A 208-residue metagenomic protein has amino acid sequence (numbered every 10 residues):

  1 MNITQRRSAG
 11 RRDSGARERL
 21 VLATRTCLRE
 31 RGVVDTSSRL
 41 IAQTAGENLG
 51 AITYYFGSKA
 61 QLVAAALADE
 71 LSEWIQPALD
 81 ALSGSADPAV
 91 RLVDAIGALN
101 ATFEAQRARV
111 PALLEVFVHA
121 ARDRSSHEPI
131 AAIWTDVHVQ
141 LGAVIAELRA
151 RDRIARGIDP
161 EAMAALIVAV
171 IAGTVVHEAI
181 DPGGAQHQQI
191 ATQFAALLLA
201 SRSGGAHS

Functional and structural regions predicted by a protein language model:
M1-G15, L22, T26, G204-S208: N-terminal intrinsically disordered/low-complexity leader segments
R19, A23, C27-A65: Helix-turn-helix
E30-R31, S85, Q106, R151: Short coil/turn segments at alpha/beta junctions that flank glycine-rich nucleotide-binding fingerprints
S58, R122-R124: Short loop-to-helix capping motifs
A65, Q76-V110, P160-I167, Q188: Hydrophobic alpha-helical connector segments
A68-W74: Short, basic, alpha-helical segments at the C-terminal edge of helix-turn-helix-like DNA-binding modules
I75-Q76, D80, A105-L114, R124-R151 (+2 more regions): Amphipathic alpha-helical packing segments from all-alpha helical-bundle domains
S125-A131, T135, R149-L198, G205-S208: Hydrophobic/aromatic-rich alpha-helical bundle segments in the mid-to-C-terminal region
